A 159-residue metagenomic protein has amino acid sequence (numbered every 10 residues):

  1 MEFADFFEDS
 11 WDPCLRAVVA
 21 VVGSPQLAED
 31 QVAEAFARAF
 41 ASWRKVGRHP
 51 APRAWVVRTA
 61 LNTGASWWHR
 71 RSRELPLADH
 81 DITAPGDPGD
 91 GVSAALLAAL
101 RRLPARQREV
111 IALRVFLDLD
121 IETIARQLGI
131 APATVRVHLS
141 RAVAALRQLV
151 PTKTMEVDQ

Functional and structural regions predicted by a protein language model:
M1, D5, R70-R71, L75-R101: Acidic, proline/glycine-rich intrinsically disordered inter-domain spacer in sigma factors
M1-R16, Q26-E29, R108: A short, charge-rich alpha-helical start-of-domain segment used by transcription regulators
W11, L15, F36, P104 (+2 more regions): C-terminal flanking helix
L15, P25-S42: Conserved RNAP core-binding helix
A41-R48, R58-D79, P88-G89: Arg/Lys-rich amphipathic alpha helix in sigma70-family domain 2
L61, A65, L128-Q159: DNA-recognition helix of helix-turn-helix
R101, A105, L117-T134, A145-Q148: Helix-turn-helix DNA-binding module
V110-R114: A short pre-motif secondary-structure segment
